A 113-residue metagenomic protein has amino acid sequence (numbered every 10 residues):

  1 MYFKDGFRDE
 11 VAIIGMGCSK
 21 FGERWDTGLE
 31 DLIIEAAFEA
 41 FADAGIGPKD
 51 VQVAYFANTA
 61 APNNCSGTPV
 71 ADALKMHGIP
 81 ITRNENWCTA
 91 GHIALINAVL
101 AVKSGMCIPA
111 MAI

Functional and structural regions predicted by a protein language model:
M1-R83, L100-S104, M111: Conserved "HGTGT" condensation-loop signature of ketosynthase/thiolase-family condensing enzymes that catalyze
P80-I93: Cysteine-centered functional microenvironments
H92-L100: Conserved phosphate-binding catalytic cores of ATP/NTP-utilizing and phosphoryl-transfer enzymes
